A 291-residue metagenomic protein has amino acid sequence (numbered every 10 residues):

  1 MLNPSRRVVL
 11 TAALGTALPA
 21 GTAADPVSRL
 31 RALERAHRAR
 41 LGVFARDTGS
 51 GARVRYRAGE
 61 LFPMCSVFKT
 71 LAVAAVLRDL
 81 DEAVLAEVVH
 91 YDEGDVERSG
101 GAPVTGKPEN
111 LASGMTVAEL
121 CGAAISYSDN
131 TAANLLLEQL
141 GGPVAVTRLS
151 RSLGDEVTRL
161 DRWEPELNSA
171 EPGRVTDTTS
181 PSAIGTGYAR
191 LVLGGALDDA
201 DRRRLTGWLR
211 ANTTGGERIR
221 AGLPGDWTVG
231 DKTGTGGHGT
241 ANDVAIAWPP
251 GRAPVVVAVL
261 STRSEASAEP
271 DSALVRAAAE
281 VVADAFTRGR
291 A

Functional and structural regions predicted by a protein language model:
L2-T11, P26-L33, Q139, P143 (+4 more regions): Structured C-terminal helix/loop/strand segments within mature extracytoplasmic catalytic/sensor domains
T11, G21-P63, V282-D284: Beta-lactamase-like hydrolase cores
D25, R29, L71, A75 (+12 more regions): Extracytoplasmic/secreted proteins, especially bacterial periplasmic and envelope-associated proteins
R38-R40, R57-G59, V67, V84-A86 (+3 more regions): Extracytoplasmic
R40, N134-L193: Mid-domain, small-residue-enriched loop/turn segments at the edges of structured enzyme/sensor domains
R46-T48, I125-S128, W163, V259-T262: Active-site-proximal beta-strand/loop segments in catalytic clefts of secreted hydrolases
G51, P63-G94, A124, V257: Active-site SXXK
V96-N134, P143: Conserved catalytic neighborhood of penicillin-recognizing serine enzymes
